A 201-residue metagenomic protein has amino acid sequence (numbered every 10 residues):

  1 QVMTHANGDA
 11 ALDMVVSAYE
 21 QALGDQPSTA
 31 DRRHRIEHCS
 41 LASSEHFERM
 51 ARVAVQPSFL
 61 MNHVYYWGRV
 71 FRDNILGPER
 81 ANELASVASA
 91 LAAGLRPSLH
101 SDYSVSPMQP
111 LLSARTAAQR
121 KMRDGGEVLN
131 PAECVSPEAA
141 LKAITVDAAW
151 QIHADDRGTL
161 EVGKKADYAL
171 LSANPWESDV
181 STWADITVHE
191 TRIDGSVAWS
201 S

Functional and structural regions predicted by a protein language model:
Q1-M3, A10-H34, H38-C39, S44 (+4 more regions): His/Asp/Glu-enriched, well-ordered alpha-helical/loop segment that forms or immediately abuts the divalent-metal
Q56: Ligand-binding beta-strand-loop-alpha-helix segment within the catalytic cores of soluble metabolic enzymes
